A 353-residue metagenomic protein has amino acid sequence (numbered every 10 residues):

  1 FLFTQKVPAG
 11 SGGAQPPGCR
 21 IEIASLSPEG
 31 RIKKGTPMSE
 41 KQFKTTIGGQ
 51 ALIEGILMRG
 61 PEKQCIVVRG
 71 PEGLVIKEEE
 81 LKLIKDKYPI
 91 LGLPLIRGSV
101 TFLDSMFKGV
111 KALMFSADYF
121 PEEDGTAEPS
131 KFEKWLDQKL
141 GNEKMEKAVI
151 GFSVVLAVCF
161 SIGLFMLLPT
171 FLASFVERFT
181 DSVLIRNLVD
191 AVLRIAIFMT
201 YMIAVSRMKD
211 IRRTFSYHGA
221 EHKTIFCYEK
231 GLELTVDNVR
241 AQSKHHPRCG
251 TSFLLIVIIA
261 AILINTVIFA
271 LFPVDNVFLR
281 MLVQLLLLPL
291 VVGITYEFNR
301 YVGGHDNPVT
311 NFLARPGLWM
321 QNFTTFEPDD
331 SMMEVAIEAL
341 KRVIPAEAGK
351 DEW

Functional and structural regions predicted by a protein language model:
F1-G30, K34-G35: Short, low-complexity intrinsically disordered segments enriched in small and basic residues
M38-E128: Divalent-cation
S39-L52, I56-M58, V75, T180 (+2 more regions): Polar-ligand-bearing catalytic/cofactor-coordination segments of membrane-embedded or membrane-tethered inner-membrane
K41-T46, A51-L52, K87-G92, K134-I150 (+1 more regions): Cytosolic juxtamembrane amphipathic/interface segments immediately preceding and feeding into a transmembrane helix
L93-F115, Y119, D190-F215, L288-G304: Hydrophobic alpha-helical membrane-embedded segments
F115-S116, A157-S182, V257-V283, Y296: Juxtamembrane "helix exit" motif at the C-terminal ends of alpha-helical transmembrane segments in multi-pass membrane
T126-R178, S182-M208: Hydrophobic alpha-helical segments characteristic of transmembrane helices in integral membrane transporters
K134-K144, A173-V189, F269-L282, Y301-N311 (+1 more regions): Membrane interface segments of multi-pass transport proteins and intramembrane proteases
